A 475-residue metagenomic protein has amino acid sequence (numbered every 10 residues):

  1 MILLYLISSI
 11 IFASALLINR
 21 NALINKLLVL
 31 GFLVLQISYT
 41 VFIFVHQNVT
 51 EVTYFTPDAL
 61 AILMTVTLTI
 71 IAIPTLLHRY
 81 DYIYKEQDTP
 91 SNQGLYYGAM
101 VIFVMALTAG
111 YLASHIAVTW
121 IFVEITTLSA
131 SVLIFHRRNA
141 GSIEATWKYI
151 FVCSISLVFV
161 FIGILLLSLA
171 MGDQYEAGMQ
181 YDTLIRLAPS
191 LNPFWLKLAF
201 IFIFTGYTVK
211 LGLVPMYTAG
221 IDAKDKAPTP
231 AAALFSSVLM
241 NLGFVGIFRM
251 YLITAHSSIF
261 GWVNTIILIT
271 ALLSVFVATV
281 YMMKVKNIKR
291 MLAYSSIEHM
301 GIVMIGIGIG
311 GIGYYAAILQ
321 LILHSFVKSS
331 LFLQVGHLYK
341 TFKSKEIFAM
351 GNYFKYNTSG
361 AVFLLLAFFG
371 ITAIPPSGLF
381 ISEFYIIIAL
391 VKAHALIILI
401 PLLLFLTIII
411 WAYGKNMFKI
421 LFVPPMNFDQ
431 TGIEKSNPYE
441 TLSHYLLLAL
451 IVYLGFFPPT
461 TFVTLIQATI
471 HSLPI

Functional and structural regions predicted by a protein language model:
M1-G98, Q467-S472: Transmembrane helix-loop-helix hairpins at membrane boundaries of multipass inner-membrane proteins
M1-S9, A59-I70, I116-S129, L196-V209 (+2 more regions): Structural signature of hydrophobic alpha-helical transmembrane segments
F12-N25, I73-Q87, S131-A145, K210-D225 (+2 more regions): C-terminal ends of transmembrane helices
N19-L33, A59, Q87-I102, A117 (+7 more regions): Membrane-interfacial loop-to-helix junctions in multi-pass inner-membrane proteins
N48-V52, F159-Y217, D222, F244-V263 (+4 more regions): Juxtamembrane/interfacial segments at transmembrane-helix boundaries in multi-pass membrane proteins
A61-V118, A140, T205-G206, S236 (+2 more regions): Helix-loop-helix module between adjacent transmembrane segments
L95-I102, T108-W195, V209, Y281-E346: Alpha-helical multi-pass transmembrane bundles of energy-transducing inner-membrane proteins
V214, K328-Q334, I397-I433: Predominantly late transmembrane helices and immediately cytosolic-facing juxtamembrane segments
